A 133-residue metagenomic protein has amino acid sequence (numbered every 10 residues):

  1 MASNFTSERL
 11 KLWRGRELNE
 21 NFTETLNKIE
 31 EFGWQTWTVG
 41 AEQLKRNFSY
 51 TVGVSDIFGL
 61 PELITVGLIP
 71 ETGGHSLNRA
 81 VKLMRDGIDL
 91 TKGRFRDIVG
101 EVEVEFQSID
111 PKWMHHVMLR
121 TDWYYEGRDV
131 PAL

Functional and structural regions predicted by a protein language model:
M1-K45, S55-L60, I64-L133: Acidic, proline/glycine-rich low-complexity IDRs
S49-G53: A short, structured beta-strand/loop element
